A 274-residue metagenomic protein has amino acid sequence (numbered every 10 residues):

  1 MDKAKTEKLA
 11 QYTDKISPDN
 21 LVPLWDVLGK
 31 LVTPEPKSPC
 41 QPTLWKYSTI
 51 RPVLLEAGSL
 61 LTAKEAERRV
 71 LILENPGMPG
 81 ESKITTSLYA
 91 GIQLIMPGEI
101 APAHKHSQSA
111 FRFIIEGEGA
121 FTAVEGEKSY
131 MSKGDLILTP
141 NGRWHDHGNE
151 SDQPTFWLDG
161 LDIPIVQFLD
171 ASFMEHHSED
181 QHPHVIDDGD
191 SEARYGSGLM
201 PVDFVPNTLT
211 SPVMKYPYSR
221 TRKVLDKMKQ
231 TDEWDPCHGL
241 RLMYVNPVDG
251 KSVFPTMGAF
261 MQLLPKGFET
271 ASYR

Functional and structural regions predicted by a protein language model:
M1-T85, H182-F260: A short, N-terminal "cap"/entry segment at the start of jelly-roll beta-barrel domains of the cupin/DSBH fold
E74-I92, M96-I100, A110: N-terminal functional module of multi-domain proteins
E81-I84, A101-S107, N149-Q153, G250-V253 (+1 more regions): Short, low-complexity cationic-aromatic patches
A90, Q108-S109, W144, D152-W157 (+1 more regions): Extracellular structured ligand-interaction cores
A90-Q93, A120-T122, G148, F260-L263 (+1 more regions): A structural feature that tracks compact, well-ordered secondary-structure segments with a strong bias toward
Q93, F111-F113, L138, S151-S172 (+1 more regions): A short hydrophobic beta-strand segment most commonly corresponding to one strand of the jelly-roll/cupin
M96-K133, T139-R143, E269, Y273-R274: A short beta-strand-loop-beta hairpin characteristic of the jelly-roll/cupin
E127-M131, R143-D162: Catalytic core of Fe(II)/2-oxoglutarate
